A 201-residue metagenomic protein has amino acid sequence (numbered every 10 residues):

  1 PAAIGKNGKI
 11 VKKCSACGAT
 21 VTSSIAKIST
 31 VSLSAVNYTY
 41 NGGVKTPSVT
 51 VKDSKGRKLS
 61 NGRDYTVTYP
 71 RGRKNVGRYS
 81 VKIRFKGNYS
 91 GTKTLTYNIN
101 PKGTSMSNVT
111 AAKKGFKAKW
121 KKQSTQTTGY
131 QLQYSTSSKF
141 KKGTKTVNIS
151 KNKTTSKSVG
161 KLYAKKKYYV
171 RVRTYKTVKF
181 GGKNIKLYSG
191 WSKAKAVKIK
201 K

Functional and structural regions predicted by a protein language model:
P1-V11, R57-S90: Serine/threonine-rich, repeat-prone extracellular segments and beta-strand-based repeat modules of secreted/surface
K13, S80-R84, Y169-Y175: Extracellular recognition modules
I28-R57: Solvent-exposed, low-complexity, repeat-rich "mucin-like" stalks and linkers
K52, Q133-S137, R171-T177: Predominantly extracellular/luminal cell-surface or secreted proteins
N100-T125, G181-K201: Pro/Thr/Ser/Gly-rich low-complexity, intrinsically disordered linker/stalk tracts
Q126-V147: Extracellular low-complexity, O-glycosylation-prone stalks/linkers
K153-K157: Short S/T/G- and acidic-enriched coil/turn segments that sit immediately N-terminal to beta-strands in beta-sandwich
G160-F180: Beta-strand-rich modules
